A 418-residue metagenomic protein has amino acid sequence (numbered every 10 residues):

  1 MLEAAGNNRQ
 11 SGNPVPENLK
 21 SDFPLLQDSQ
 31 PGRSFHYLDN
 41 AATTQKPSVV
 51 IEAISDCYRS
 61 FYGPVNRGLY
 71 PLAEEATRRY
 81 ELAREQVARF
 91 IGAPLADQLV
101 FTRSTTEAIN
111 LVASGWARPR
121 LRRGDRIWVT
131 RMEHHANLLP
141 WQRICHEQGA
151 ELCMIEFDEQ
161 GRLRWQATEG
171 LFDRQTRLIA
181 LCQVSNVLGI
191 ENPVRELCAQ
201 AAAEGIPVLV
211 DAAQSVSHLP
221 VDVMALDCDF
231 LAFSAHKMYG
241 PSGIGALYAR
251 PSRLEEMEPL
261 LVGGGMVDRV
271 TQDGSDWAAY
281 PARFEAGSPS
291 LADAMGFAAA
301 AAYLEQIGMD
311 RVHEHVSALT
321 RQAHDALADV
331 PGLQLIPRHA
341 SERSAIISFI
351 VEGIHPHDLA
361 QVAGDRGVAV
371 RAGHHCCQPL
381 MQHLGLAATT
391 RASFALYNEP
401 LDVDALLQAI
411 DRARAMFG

Functional and structural regions predicted by a protein language model:
M1-G418: Pyridoxal 5′-phosphate
